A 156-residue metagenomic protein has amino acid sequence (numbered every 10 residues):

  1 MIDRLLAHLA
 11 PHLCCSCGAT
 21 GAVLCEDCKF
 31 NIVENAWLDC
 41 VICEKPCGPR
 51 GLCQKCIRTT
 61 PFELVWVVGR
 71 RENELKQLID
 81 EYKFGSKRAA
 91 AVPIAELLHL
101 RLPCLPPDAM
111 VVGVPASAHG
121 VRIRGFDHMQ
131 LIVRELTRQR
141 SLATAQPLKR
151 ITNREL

Functional and structural regions predicted by a protein language model:
M1-L156: Glycine-rich phosphate/pyrophosphate-handling loop used in enzymes and phosphotransfer proteins
